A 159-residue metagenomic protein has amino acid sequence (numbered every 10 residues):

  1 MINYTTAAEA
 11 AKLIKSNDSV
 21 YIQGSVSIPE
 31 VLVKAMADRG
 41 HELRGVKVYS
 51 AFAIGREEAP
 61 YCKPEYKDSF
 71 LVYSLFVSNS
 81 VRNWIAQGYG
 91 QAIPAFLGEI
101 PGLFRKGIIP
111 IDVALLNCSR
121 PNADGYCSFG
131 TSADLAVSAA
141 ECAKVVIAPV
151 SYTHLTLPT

Functional and structural regions predicted by a protein language model:
M1-N79: N-terminal active-site beta-alpha-beta segment that forms phosphate/nucleotide-binding and substrate-recognition loops
V26, F52, F76, F96 (+2 more regions): A broadly conserved detector of short glycine/acidic/proline-rich loop/turn motifs that flank catalytic sites and bind
G55-R56, P121-A123, L155: Short, acidic Gly/Pro/Ser/Thr-rich loop/turn segments
W84-I147, S151: Hydrophobic alpha-helical hairpins/lids featuring a short glycine-rich hinge
T153-T159: Conserved small/polar residues in nucleotide/adenosyl-binding loops
